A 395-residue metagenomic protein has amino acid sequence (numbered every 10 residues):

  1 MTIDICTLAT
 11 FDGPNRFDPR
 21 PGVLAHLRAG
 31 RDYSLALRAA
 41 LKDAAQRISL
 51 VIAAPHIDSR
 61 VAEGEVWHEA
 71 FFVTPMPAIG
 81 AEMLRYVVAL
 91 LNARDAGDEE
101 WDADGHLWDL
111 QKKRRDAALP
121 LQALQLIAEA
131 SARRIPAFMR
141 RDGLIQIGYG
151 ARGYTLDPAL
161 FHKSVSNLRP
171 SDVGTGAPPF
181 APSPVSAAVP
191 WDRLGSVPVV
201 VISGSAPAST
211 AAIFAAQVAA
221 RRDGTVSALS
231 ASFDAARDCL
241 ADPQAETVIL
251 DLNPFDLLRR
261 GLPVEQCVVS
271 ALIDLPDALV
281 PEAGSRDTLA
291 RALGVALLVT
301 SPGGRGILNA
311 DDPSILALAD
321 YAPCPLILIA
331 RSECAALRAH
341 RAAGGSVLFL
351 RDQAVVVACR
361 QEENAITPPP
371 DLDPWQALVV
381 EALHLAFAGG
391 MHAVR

Functional and structural regions predicted by a protein language model:
M1-A53: Short Lys/Arg-enriched alpha/beta "domain-start" segment
T74-D109, R115-R193: Conserved N-proximal alpha/beta basic substrate-recognition cap immediately N-terminal to, or forming the N-lobe
A130, I202, D251, I307 (+1 more regions): Residue-level signal for inorganic ion chemistry
R134-P136, G224-T225, E246, P325: Residue-level detector of anion-binding/catalytic polar loops
P184-A231: Walker A (P-loop) phosphate-binding motif
V197, R259-R395: Acidic, Mg2+-coordinating active-site environments of NTP-dependent enzymes
R237-Q244: Conserved motor-coupling elements within RecA-like helicase/translocase cores
A245-L257: Switch II (G3) loop of P-loop NTPases
